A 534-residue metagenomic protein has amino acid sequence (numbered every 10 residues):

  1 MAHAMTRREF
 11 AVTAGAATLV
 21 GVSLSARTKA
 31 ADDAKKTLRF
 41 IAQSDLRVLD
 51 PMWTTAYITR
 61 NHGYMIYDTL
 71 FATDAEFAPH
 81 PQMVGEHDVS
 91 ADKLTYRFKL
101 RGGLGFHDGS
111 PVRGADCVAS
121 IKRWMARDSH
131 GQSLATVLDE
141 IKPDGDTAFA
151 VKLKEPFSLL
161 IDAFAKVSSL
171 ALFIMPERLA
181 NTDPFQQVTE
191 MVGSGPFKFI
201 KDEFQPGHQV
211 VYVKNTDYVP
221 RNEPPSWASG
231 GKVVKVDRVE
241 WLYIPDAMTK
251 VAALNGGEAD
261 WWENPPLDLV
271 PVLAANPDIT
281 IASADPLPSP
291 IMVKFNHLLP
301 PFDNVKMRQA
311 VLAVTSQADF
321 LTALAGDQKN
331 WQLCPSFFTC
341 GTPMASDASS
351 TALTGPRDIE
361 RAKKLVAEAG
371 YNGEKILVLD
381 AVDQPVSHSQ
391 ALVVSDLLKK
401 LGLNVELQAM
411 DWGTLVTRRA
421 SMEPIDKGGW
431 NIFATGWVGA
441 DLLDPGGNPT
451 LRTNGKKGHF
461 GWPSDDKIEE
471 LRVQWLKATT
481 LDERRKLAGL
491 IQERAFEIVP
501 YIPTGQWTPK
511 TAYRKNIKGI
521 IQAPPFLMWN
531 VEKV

Functional and structural regions predicted by a protein language model:
I41-A91, K122, V192, P503: N-terminal lobe/hinge region of extracytoplasmic solute-binding protein
G85-H130, D144, A150-K152, L160 (+2 more regions): Aromatic- and charge-enriched surface segment that lines or borders ligand/interaction sites
K99, S133-A180, P184-Q205: Surface-exposed binding/hinge segments that line and control ligand-binding clefts or catalytic entry sites
F197, W331-E368, V382-S389: Structural transition elements
P220-V272, N404: Ligand-site clamp/hinge motif
L298, F302-T342, S389-Q390, A495-P503: Periplasmic-binding protein-like
L353-G355, E406-S421, G446-K515: Extracytoplasmic/peripheral linker and loop segments enriched in polar/acidic and small residues with frequent Thr/Pro
Y513-V534: Long beta-strand-rich cores associated with HINT superfamily self-processing modules
